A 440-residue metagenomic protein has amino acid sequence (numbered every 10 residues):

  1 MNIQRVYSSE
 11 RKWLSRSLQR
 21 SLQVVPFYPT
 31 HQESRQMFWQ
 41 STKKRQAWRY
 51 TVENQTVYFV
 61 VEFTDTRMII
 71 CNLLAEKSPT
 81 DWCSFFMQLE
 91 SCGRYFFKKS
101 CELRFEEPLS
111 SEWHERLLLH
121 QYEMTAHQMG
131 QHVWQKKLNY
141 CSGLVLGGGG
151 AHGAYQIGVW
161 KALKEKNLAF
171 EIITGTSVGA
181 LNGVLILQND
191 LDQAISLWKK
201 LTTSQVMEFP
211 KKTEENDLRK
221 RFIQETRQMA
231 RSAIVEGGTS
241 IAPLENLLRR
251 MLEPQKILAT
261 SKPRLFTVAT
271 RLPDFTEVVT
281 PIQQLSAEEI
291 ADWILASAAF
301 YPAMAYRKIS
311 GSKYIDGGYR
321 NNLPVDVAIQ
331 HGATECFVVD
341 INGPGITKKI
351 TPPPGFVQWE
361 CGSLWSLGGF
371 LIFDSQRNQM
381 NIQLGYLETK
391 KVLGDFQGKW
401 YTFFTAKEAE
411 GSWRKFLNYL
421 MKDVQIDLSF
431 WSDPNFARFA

Functional and structural regions predicted by a protein language model:
M1-M37: Short amphipathic alpha-helix that is part of the acyltransferase structural core
M1-S8, F105-K136: Terminal substrate-recognition subdomain of acyl/acetyltransferases
S41-P79: Conserved donor-binding loop and adjoining core beta-sheet/short helix segment in diverse acyl/aminoacyl transferases
R67-H120: Acyl-donor binding region in acyl/amide transferases
L118-Y122, G345-L367: Short acidic, glycine/proline-enriched helix-loop-strand junctions
C141-V145, G150-A242, L248, V279-L295: Patatin-like phospholipase
V145, D217-V339, Q358, E388 (+2 more regions): Active-site-adjacent alpha/beta core region of enzyme catalytic domains
E360-A440: C-terminal helical/tail subdomains of lipid-metabolizing enzymes
